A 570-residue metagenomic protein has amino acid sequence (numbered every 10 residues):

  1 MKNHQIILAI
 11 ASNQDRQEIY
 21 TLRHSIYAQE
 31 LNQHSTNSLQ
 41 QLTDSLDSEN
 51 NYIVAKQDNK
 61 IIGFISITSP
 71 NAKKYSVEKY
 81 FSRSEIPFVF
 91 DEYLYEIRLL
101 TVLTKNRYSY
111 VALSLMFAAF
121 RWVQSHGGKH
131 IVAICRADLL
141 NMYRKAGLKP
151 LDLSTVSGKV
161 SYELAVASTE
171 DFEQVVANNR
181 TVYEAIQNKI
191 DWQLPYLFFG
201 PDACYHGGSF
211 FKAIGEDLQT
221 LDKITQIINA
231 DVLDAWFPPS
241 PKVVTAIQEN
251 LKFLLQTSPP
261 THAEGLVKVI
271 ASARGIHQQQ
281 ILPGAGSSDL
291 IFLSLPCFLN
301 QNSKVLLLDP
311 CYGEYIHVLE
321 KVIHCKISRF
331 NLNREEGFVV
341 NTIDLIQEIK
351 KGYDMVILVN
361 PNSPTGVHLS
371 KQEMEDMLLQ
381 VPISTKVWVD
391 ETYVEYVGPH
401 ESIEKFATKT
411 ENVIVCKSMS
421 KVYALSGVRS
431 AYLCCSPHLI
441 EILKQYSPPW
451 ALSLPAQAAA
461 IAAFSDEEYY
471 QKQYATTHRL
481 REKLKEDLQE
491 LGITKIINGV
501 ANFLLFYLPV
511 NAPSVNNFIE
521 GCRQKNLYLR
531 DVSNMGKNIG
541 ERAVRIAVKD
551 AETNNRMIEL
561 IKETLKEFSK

Functional and structural regions predicted by a protein language model:
E78-T169: Acyl-donor binding region in acyl/amide transferases
G200-T257, G352: N-terminal "arm"/small-domain region of PLP-dependent enzymes with the aminotransferase-like
P239-S240, H262, N412-I497: PLP-dependent aminotransferase class I/II
A263-L266, Q278-V305, A431: Conserved beta-loop-alpha segment that forms the PLP phosphate-binding cup at the N-terminus of a helix
C297-L358: PLP-dependent aminotransferase-like
V339-K351, P364-L425: Active-site pre-lysine segment of PLP-dependent enzymes
Q372, Q524-K525, M535-K570: PLP-dependent enzyme catalytic core of the Aspartate aminotransferase-like
H478, L491-K525, V548: Conserved PLP-binding catalytic core of the aspartate aminotransferase-like
